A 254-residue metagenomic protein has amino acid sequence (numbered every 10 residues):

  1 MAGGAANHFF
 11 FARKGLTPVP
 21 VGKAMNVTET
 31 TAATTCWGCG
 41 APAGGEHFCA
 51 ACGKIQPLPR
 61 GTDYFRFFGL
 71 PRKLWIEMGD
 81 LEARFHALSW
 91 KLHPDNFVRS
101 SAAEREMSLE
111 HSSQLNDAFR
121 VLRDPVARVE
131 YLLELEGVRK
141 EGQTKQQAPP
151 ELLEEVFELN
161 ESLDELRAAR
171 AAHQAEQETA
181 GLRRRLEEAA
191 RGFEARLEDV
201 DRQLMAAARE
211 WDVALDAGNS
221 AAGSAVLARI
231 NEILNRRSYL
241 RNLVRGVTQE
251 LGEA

Functional and structural regions predicted by a protein language model:
M1-A6, G15: Cationic, amphipathic, low-complexity segments that mediate targeting or membrane/lipid association
F10, T17-A254: C-terminal accessory/regulatory regions appended to core domains
